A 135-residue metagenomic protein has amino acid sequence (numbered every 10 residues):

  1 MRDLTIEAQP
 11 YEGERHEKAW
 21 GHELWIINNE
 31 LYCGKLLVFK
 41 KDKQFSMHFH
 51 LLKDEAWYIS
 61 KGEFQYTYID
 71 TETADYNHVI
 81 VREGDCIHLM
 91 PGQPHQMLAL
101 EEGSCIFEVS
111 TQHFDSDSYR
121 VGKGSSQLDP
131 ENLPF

Functional and structural regions predicted by a protein language model:
M1-K35, Q44-S46, H78-V79, V121-F135: A short, N-terminal "cap"/entry segment at the start of jelly-roll beta-barrel domains of the cupin/DSBH fold
L36, A56, E101-R120: A short hydrophobic beta-strand segment most commonly corresponding to one strand of the jelly-roll/cupin
S46-H48, Y66-Y68, H88-L89, P94-L100 (+1 more regions): Short beta-strand His + acidic residue motifs that chelate non-heme Fe in jelly-roll/DSBH and cupin folds
F49-L51, Y58-I59, A99-E102: Short glycine/proline-enriched turns and hinge-like loops at secondary-structure junctions
L52-D70: Glycine- and acidic-residue-biased ligand/ion/polar-headgroup-sensing regions
D70-P91: Short acidic-glycine-tyrosine-enriched beta hairpin
